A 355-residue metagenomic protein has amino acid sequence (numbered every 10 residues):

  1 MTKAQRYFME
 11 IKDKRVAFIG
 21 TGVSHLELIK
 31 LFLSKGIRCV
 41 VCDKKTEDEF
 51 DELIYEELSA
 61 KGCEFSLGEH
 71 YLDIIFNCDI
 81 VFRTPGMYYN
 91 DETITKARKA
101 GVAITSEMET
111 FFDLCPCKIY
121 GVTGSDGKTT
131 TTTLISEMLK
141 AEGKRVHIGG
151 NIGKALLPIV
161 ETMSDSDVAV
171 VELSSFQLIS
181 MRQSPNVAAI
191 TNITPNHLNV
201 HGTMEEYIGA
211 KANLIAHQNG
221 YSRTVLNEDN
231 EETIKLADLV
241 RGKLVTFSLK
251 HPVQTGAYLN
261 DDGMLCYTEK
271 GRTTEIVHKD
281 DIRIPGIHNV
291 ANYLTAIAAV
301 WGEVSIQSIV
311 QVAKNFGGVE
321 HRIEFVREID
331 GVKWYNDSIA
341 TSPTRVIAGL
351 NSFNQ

Functional and structural regions predicted by a protein language model:
M1-S106, T110: N-terminal leader/targeting and accessory segments in enzymes
Y7-R15, H25-K35, R145, K279-Q355: Nucleotide phosphate-binding/pyrophosphate-handling subdomain across enzymes that bind or process nucleotide phosphates
I19, C42-D43, G150, V171 (+2 more regions): Active-site flanking residues adjacent to catalytic metal/cofactor-binding acidic residues
G22, K45, I152, D229-N230 (+1 more regions): Residues in the short beta-alpha loop(s) of Rossmann-like NAD(P)-binding domains
L31-L33, L72-C78, P85-E228, E232-K243: Phosphate-binding loop of NTP-binding sites
R38, E64, A103, R145 (+2 more regions): Conserved beta-strand segments of alpha/beta enzyme cores
V40-K44, G68-E69, S106-E109, G242-N260 (+2 more regions): Beta-strand->loop->alpha-helix junctions that form or flank phosphate-binding loops in nucleotide-handling enzymes
L259-V277, V319-R327: Acidic-glycine-rich active-site phosphate/pyrophosphate-binding loop
